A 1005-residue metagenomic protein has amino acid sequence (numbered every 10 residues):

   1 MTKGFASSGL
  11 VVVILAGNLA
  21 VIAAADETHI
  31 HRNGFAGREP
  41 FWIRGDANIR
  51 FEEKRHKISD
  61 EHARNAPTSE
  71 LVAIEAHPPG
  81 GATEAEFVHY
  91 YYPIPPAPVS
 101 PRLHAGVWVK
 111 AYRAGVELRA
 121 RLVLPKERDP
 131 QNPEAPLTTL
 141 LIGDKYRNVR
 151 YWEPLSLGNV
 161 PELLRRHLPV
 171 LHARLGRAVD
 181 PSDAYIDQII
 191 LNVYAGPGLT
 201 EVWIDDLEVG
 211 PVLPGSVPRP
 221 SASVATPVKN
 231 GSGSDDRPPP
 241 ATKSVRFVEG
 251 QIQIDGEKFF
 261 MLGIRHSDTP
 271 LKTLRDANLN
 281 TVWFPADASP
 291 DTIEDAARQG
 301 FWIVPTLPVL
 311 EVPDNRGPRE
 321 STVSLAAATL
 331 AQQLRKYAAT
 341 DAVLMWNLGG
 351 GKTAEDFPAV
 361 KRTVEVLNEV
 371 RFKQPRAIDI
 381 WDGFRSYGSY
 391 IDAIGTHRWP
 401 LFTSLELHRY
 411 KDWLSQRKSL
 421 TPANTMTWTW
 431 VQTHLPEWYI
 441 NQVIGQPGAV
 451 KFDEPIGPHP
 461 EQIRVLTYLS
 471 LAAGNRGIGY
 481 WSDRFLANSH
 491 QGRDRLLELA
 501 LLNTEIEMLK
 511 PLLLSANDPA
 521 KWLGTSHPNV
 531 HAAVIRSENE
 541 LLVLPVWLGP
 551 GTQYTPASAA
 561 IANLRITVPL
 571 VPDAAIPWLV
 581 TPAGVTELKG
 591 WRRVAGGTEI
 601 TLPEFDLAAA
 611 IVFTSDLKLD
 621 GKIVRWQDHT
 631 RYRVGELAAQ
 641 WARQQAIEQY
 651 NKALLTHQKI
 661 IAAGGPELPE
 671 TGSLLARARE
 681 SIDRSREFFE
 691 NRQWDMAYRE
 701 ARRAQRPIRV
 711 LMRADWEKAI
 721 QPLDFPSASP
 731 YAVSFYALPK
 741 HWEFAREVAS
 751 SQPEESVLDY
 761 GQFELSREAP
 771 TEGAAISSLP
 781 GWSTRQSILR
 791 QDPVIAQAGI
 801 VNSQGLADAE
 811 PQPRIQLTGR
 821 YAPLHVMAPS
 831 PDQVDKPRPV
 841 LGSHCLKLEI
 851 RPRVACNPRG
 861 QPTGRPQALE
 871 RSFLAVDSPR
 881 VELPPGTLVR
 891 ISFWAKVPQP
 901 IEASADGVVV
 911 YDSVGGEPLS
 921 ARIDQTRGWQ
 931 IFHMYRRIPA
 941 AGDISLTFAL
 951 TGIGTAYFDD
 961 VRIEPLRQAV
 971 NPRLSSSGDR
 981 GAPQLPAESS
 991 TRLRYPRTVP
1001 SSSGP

Functional and structural regions predicted by a protein language model:
A24-K54, G215-S234, W716-S830, R967-P1005: Extracellular carbohydrate-recognition regions
N33-A36, H89-L122, S156-L157, D206-E208 (+10 more regions): Extra-cytoplasmic beta-strand recognition segments
K57-E86, D792, G799-D808, P813-Q816 (+1 more regions): Short carbohydrate-recognition loop motifs
I74-H104, R128-D144, F744-A745, H825-P829 (+3 more regions): Secreted extracellular polysaccharide-interacting domains
V109, G196-L199, D206, P211-P545 (+7 more regions): Glycan-processing catalytic domains of CAZymes
Q131-D183, S913-D943, I953, Y957: Extracellular carbohydrate recognition and processing domains and analogous Trp-centered ligand-binding platforms
V179-Y185, Y194-P211, V217-R219, A949-Q968: Extracellular carbohydrate recognition
H527, E538-D683, E687, E700 (+6 more regions): C-terminal beta-sandwich/jelly-roll accessory domains of carbohydrate-active enzymes
